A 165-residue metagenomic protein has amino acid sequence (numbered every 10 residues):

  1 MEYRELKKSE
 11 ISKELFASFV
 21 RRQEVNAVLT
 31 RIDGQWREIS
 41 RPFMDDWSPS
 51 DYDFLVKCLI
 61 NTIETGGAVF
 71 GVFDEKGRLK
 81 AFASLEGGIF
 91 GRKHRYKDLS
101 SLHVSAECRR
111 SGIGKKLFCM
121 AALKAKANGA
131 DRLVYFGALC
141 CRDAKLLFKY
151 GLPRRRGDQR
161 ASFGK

Functional and structural regions predicted by a protein language model:
M1-E2: Extreme N-terminal starter segment of soluble prokaryotic enzymes
S9, S18-R95, S100, S105 (+1 more regions): Acetyl-CoA-dependent GNAT
R92, C140, S162: Positions that flank functional sites
S101-V104, R110-L123, K149: Conserved acetyl-CoA-binding loop-helix of GNAT-fold acetyltransferases
L117, C141-L146: Conserved short alpha-helix immediately C-terminal to the canonical SAM/SAH-binding motif I of Rossmann-like
A125-A138: Conserved GNAT acetyl-CoA-binding A-motif
V134-G137, F148-K165: Conserved catalytic-core motifs of GNAT/GCN5-like acyltransferases
